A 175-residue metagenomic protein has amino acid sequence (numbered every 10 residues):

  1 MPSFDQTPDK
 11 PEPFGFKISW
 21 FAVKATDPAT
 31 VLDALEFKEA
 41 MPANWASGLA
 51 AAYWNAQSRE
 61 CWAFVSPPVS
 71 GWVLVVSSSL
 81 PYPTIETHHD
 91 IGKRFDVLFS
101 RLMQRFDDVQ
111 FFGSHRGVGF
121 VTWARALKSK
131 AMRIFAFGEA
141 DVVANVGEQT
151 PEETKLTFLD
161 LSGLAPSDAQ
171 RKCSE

Functional and structural regions predicted by a protein language model:
M1-E36: Short, extreme N-terminal segment that most often corresponds to the first beta-strand
S3-F16, L49-A50, S77, F111 (+4 more regions): Residue-level signal for functionally critical sites in structured catalytic/ligand-binding pockets
K10, K17, K24, K38 (+4 more regions): Context-gated lysine
A29-D33, G92, D96-M103, Q170 (+1 more regions): Generic detector of well-ordered alpha-helical segments enriched in charged/polar residues, highlighting helical
A40-I134: Short, intrinsically disordered low-complexity segments
K128-E175: Long, compositionally biased intrinsically disordered terminal regions
